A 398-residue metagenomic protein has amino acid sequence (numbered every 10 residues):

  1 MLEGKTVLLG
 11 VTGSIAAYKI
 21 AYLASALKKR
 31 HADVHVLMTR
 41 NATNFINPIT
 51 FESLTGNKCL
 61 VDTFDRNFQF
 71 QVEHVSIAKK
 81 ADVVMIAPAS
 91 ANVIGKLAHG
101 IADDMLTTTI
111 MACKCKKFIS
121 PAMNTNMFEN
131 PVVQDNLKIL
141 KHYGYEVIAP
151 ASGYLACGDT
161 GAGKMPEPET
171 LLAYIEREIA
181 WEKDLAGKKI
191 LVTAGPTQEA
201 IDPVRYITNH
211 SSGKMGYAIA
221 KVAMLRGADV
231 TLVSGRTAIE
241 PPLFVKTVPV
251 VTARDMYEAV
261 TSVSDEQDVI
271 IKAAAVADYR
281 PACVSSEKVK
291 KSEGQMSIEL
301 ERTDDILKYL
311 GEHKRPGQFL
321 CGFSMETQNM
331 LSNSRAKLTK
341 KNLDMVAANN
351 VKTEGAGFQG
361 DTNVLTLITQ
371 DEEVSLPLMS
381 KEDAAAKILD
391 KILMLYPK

Functional and structural regions predicted by a protein language model:
M1-F118, N124-G213, Y217-K398: A cross-family phosphate/adenosyl-ligand binding-site feature
